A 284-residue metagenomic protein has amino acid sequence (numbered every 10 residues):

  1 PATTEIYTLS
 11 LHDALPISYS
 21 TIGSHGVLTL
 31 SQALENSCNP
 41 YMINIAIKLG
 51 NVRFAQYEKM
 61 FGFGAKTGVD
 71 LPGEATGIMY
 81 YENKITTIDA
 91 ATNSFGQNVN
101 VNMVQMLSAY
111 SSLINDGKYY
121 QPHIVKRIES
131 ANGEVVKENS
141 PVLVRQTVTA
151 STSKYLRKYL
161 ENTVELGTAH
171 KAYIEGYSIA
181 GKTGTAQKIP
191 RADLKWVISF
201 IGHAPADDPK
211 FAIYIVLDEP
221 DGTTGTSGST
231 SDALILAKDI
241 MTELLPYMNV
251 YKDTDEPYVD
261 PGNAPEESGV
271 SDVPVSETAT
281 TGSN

Functional and structural regions predicted by a protein language model:
P1-L9: Short, exposed "boundary/linker" segments that immediately precede the start of a downstream structural module
L9-L217, S271-D272, A279-N284: Beta-lactam-recognizing serine transpeptidase/beta-lactamase-like catalytic domain environment
Y57, Y159, T223, D239-E243: Generic non-transmembrane alpha-helical segments
V135-K137, S231-N284: Short, gly/Ser/Thr-rich active-site loops of penicillin-recognizing serine hydrolases
T163, P220, L244-Y247: Generic recognition of well-structured, leucine-rich alpha-helical segments and adjacent helix-turn regions within
K210, G222-T224, Y247: Intrinsically disordered, low-complexity acidic/polar segments
E219-D232: A short acidic/glycine-rich loop-to-helix N-cap element
